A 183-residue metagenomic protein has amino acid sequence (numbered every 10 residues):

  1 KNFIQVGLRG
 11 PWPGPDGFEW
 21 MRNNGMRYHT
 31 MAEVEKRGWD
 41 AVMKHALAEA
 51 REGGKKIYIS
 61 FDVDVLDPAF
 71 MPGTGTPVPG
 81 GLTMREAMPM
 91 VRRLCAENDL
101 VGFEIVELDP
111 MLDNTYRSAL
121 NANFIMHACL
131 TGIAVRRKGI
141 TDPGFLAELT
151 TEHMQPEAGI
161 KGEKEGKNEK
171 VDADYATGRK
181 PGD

Functional and structural regions predicted by a protein language model:
K1-N2, V6, P11-W12, E97-L100: Active-site histidine-anchored catalytic micro-motif
G10-P13, L66-P68: Short, acidic Gly/Pro/Ser/Thr-rich loop/turn segments
P11-N23: Short, glycine/polar-rich helix-capping loops at beta-to-alpha or helix-loop-helix junctions that flank or form
W20-N23, R27-D183: Catalytic cores of soluble, metal-dependent hydrolases
